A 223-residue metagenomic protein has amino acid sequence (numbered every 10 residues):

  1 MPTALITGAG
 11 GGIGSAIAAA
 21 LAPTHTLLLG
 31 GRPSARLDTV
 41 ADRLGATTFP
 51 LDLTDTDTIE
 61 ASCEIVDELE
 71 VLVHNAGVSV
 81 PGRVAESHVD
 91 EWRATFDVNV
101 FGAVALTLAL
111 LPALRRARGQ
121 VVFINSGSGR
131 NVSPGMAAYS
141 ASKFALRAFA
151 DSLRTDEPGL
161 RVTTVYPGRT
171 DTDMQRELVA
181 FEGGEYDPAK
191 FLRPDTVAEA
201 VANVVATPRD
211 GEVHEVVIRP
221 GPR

Functional and structural regions predicted by a protein language model:
G10-G11: Conserved glycine-rich cofactor-binding loop
T24-D38: Conserved glycine-rich Rossmann-like NAD(P)H-binding loop of the short-chain dehydrogenase/reductase
F49-A61, V89: The beta1-alpha1 cofactor-binding region of Rossmann-like NAD(H)/NADP(H)-dependent oxidoreductases
R83-V84, E91-R93: Substrate-binding pocket helix/loop in short-chain dehydrogenase/reductase
T107, S142: Active-site helix of classical SDR
S126: Residue(s) in the substrate-gating loop at a strand-loop-helix junction that position the organic substrate next
L160, T164-P167, G183-R223: C-terminal helical subdomain
